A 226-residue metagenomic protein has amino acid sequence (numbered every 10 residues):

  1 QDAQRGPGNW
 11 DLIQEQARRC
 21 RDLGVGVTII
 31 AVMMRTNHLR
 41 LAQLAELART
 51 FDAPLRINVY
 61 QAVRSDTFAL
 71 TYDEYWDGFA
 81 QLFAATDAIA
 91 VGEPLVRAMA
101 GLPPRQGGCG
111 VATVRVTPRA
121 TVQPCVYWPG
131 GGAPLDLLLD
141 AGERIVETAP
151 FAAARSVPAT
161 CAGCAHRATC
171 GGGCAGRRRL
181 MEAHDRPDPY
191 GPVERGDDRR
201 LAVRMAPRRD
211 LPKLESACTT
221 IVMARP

Functional and structural regions predicted by a protein language model:
Q1-D2, A175: A short local structural element in Rossmann-fold oxidoreductases
D2-A133: Radical SAM enzyme [4Fe-4S]-AdoMet core and its adjacent flexible, acidic and glycine-rich loops/tails across
D11-E15, T50-F51, D77-F79, L137-L138 (+3 more regions): Short, surface-exposed linear patches
A31, A62, D66, L137-L138 (+3 more regions): Residue-level signal for alpha-helical context at structural boundaries
D52-A53, R64-S65, V146-A149, P158 (+1 more regions): Short, intrinsically disordered/low-complexity patches at protein termini and at juxtamembrane boundaries
D73-L102, C125-G172, G176, L180 (+1 more regions): C-terminal accessory region of radical SAM enzymes
R119, S156-P226: Radical SAM enzyme core and accessory elements
